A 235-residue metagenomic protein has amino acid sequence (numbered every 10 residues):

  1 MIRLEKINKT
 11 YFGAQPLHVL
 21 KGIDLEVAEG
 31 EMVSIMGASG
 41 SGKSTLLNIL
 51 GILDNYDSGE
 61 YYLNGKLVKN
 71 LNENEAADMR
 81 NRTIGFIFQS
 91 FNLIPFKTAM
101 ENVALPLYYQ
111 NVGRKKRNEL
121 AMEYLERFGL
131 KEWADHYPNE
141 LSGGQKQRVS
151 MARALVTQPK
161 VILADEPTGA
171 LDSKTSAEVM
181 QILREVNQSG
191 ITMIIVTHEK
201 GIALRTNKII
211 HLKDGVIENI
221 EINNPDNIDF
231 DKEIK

Functional and structural regions predicted by a protein language model:
I2-L212: ABC family nucleotide-binding domain
V216-K235: Conserved beta-strand-loop-alpha-helix hinge in the C-terminal portion of ABC ATPase nucleotide-binding domains
